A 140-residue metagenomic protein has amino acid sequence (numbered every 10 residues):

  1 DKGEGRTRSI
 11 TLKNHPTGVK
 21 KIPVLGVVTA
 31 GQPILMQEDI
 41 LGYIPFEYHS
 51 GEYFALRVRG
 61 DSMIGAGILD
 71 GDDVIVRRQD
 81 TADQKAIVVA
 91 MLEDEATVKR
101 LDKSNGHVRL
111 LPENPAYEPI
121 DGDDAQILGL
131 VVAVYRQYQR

Functional and structural regions predicted by a protein language model:
D1-L69, A96, K103-H107, I120 (+2 more regions): Short, positionally conserved secondary-structure boundary motifs
G71-D72, A86: Structural motif
I75-V76, V89: Hydrophobic beta-strand signal
A82-V89, T97-V98: Short, Lys/Arg- and Gly-enriched loop/turn segments at beta-strand edges
V108-E113: Short, solvent-exposed secondary-structure boundary/capping segments
N114-E118: Flexible, small-/acidic-enriched active-site or ligand-binding loops
